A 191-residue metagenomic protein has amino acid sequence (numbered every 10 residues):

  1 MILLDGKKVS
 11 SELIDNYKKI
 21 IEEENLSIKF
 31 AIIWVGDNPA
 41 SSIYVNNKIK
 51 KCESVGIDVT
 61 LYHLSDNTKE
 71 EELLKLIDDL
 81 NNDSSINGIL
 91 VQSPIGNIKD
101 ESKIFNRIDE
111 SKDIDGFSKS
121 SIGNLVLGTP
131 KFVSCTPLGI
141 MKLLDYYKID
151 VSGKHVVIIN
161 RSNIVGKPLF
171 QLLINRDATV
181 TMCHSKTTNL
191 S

Functional and structural regions predicted by a protein language model:
M1-L26: Positively charged, low-complexity intrinsically disordered leader regions
L3, L90-V151, V156, L169-F170: Anion-binding alpha/beta catalytic cores of soluble intermediary-metabolism enzymes, centered on
S27-D37: Short beta-strand segments enriched in small/hydrophobic residues
V35-I49, K131-S191: Glycine-rich phosphate/diphosphate-binding loop of Rossmann-like nucleotide-binding domains
Y44-I49, I77, S102-I104: Glycine-rich loop at the start of a catalytic domain that most often binds anionic cofactors/ligands
C52-N67, V180-C183: Short beta-strand elements in bilobed, periplasmic/extracellular small-molecule ligand-binding domains
S54, N81, I108-S111: Non-catalytic terminal and connector segments of soluble metabolic enzymes
E72-S84: Short, well-structured alpha-helical segments in soluble
